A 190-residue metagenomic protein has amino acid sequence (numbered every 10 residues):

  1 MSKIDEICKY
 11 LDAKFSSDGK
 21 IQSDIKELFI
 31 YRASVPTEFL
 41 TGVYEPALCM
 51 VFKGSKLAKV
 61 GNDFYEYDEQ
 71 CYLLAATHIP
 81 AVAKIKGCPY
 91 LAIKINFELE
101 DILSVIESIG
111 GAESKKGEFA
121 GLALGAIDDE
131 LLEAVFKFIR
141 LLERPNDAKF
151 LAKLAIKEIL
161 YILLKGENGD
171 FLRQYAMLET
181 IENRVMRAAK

Functional and structural regions predicted by a protein language model:
M1-D24, T37-E38, E118: A short, N-terminal "cap"/entry segment at the start of jelly-roll beta-barrel domains of the cupin/DSBH fold
K20-S114: N-terminal regulatory/effector-sensing and dimerization cores that precede helix-turn-helix DNA-binding domains
S23, E107-E133: Aromatic/histidine-rich interaction motifs
T41, A148-K153: Alpha-helix N-cap/helix-initiation sites
V60, K86-P89, E118, K149 (+1 more regions): Short, surface-exposed loop/turn segments at secondary-structure junctions
G125-R140, A152-I156, L160-L164, N168-K190: A short, Lys/Arg-enriched amphipathic alpha-helix from helix-turn-helix/homeodomain DNA-binding modules
L142-P145: Secondary-structure edge/capping motif, primarily at the C-terminal ends of alpha-helices and the immediately following
